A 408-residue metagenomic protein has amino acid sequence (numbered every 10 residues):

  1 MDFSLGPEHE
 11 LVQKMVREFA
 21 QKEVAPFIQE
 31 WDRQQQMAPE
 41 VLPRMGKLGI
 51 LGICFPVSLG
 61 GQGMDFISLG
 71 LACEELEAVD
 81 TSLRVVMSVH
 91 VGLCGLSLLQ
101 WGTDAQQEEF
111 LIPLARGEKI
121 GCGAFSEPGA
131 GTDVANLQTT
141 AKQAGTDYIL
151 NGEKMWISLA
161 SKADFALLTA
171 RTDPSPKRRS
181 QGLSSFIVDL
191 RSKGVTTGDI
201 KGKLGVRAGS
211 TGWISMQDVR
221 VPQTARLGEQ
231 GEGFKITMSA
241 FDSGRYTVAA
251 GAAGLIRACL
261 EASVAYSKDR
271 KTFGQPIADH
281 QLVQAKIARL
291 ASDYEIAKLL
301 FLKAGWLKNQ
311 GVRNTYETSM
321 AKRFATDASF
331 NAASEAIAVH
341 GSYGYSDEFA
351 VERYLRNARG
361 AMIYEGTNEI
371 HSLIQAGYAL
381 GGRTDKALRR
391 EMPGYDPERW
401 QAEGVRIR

Functional and structural regions predicted by a protein language model:
M1-V89, W101-Q106, P113-E118, G131-V134 (+4 more regions): Alpha-helical interface subdomain recognition
G49, C73-E77, T169-R171, V188-K193 (+1 more regions): Short Ser/Thr-interspersed hydrophobic loop/turn segments at strand-loop and sheet-helix junctions that line or gate
G95-W101, G123-A124, A135: Flexible, glycine-rich active-site loops centered on histidine and acidic residues that chelate a metal or position
E109-F110, L137, E153-M155, G198-G202: Short beta-alpha junctions and helix-cap segments that line functional grooves
L114, G129-T132, W156-L159, P176-K177 (+1 more regions): Short Gly/Pro-enriched turn/cap motifs at secondary-structure boundaries
G117-F125, L167-T169: A short, Trp-centered hydrophobic/proline-enriched beta-strand micro-motif
N136, R191-P222: Flexible, small-/acidic-enriched active-site or ligand-binding loops
D147, N151-T197: A short core secondary-structure module
